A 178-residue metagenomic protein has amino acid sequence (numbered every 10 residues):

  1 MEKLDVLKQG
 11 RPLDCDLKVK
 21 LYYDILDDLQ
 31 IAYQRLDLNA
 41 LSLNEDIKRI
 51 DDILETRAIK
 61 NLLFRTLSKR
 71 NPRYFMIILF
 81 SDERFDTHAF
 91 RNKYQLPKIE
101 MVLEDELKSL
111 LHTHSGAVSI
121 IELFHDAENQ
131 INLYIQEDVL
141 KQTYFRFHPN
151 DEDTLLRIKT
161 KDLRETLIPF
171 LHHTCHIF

Functional and structural regions predicted by a protein language model:
M1-F178: Extended, low-hydrophobicity, polar/charged segments
